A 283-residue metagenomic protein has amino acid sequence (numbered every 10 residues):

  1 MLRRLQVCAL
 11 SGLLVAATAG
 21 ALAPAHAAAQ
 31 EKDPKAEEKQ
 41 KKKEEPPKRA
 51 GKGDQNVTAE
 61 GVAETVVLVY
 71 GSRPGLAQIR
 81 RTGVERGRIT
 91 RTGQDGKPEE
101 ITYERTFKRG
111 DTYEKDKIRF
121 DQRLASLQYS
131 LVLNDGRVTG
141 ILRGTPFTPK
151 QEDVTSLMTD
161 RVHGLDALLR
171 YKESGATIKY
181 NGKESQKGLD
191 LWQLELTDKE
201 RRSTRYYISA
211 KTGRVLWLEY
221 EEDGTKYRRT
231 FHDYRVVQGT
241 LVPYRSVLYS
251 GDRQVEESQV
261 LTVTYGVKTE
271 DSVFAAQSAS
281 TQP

Functional and structural regions predicted by a protein language model:
M1-L13: Bacterial N-terminal signal peptides that target proteins for export
T18-K32: Signal peptide processing junction and immediate N-terminal pro/mature segment of secreted/exported proteins
E31, T281-P283: Short, solvent-exposed mixed-charge patches
E45-P146, G175: N-terminal mature ectodomain segment of secretory-pathway/periplasmic proteins
R81-G83, A167-N181, D223-R228: A short, amphipathic edge element
E114-Q122, V138-L142, Y180, V215-Y220 (+2 more regions): Short hydrophobic/aromatic-rich beta-strand segments that constitute the beta-sheet cores of beta-sandwich/beta-barrel
T139-A167: Acidic/charged, solvent-exposed loop-and-adjacent secondary-structure segments enriched in E/D, K/R, S/T, and G/P
L189-A279: Gly/Pro-enriched, hydrophobic low-complexity segments that function as extracytoplasmic propeptides/linkers
